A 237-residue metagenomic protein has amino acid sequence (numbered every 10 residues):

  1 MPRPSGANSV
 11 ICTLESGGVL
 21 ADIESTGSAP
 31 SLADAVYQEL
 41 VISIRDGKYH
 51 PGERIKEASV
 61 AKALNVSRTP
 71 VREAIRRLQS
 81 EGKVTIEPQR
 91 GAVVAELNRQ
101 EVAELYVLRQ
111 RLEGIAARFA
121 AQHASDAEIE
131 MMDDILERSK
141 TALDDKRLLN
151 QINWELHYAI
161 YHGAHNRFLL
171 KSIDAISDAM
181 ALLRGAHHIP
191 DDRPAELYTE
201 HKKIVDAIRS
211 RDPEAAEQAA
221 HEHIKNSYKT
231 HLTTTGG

Functional and structural regions predicted by a protein language model:
M1-Q122, L232-G237: Short linear motifs at protein or domain termini
P2-S9, R193-G237: C-terminal regulatory/effector modules of DNA-binding transcriptional regulators
S31-D34, Q38, T69, Y106-Q110 (+5 more regions): Alpha-helix N-cap/helix-start motif at coil-to-helix transitions, marked by capping-box chemistry
K48, K83, D144-R147, D212-P213: Residue-level recognition of short, well-ordered coil/turn positions that link secondary-structure elements
Q79-S80, V84-T85, I176-D178, D192-A195: Mobile beta-alpha loop/short-helix "lid" or hinge segments that flank ligand
Q89, L112, D134, E196-T199: Alpha-helix N-cap/N′ positions at the starts of helices
R99, G185, Y228: Short, conserved catalytic or interaction motifs in soluble domains
Q122-A186, Y198-A207, A215-K225: Conserved amphipathic alpha-helical segments that form helical-bundle/coiled-coil interaction surfaces
